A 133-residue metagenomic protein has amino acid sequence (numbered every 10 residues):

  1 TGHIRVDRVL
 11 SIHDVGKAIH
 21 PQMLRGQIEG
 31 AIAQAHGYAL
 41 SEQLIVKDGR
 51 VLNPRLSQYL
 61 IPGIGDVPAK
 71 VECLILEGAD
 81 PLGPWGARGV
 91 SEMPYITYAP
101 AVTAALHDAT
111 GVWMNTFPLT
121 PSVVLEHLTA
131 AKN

Functional and structural regions predicted by a protein language model:
T1-N133: C-terminal catalytic domains of large/alpha subunits in multi-subunit enzymes
